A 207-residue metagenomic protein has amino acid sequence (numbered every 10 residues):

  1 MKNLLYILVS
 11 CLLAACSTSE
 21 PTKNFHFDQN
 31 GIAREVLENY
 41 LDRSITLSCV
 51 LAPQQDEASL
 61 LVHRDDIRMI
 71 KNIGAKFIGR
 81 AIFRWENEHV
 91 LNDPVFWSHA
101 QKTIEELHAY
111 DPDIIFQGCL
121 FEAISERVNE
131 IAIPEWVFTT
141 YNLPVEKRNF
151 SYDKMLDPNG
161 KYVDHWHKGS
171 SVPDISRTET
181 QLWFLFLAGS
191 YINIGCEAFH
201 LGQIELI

Functional and structural regions predicted by a protein language model:
K2-S10: Sec-dependent signal peptide recognition, specifically the positively charged N-region followed immediately by
A14-A15: C-terminal motif of bacterial Sec signal peptides marking the signal peptidase cleavage site
E20-D56, R68, K76, W97-D111: N-terminal module-boundary/linker segments of secreted carbohydrate-active enzymes
L37-S48, I124-G189: Active-site-adjacent "subsite" loops/lids of carbohydrate-active enzymes
I45-E57, A81-F96, H167-Q181, E205: The substrate-binding groove and active-site-proximal loops of carbohydrate-active enzymes, especially glycoside
I45-L47, I78-R80, I114-G118, F199-L201: Hydrophobic faces of well-ordered beta-strands that scaffold small-molecule active sites in alpha/beta enzyme cores
D56-E88, I194-A198: Catalytic domains of carbohydrate-active enzymes, especially glycoside hydrolases
I78, V172-D174, W183-L206: Active-site groove signature of glycoside hydrolases
